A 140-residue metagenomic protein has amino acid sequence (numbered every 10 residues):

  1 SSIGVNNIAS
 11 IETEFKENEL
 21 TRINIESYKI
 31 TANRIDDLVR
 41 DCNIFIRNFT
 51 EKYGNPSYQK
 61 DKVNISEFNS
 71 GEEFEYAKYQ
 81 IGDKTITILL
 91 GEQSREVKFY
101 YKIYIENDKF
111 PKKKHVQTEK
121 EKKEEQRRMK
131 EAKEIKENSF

Functional and structural regions predicted by a protein language model:
S1-E17, Q126-F140: N-terminal leader/targeting segments
S27-F140: Non-cytosolic coordination micro-motifs
